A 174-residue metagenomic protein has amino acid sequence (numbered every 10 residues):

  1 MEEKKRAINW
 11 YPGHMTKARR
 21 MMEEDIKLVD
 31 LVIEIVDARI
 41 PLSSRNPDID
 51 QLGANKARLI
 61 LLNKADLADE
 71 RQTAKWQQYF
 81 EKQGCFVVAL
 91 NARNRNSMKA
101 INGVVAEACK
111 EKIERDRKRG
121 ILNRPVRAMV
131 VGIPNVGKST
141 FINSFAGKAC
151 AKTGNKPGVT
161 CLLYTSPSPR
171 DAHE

Functional and structural regions predicted by a protein language model:
M1-A54: N-terminal accessory targeting/assembly segments
P12, I40-S43, E111-K118, A151-N155: Active-site phosphate-binding and catalytic loops of NTP-dependent enzymes
V32-E34, N55-N63, F86-A89: Conserved beta-strand/loop subsegment of P-loop NTPase cores
L67: Residues immediately C-terminal
E70-R119, P125-R127: Canonical P-loop GTPase G-domain recognition
A128-A146: Glycine-rich phosphate-binding P-loop
K148-S166: Switch I (effector-binding) loop of TRAFAC-class P-loop GTPase G-domains
Y164-E174: Single conserved hydrophobic/aromatic residue that forms the stacking wall/gate of nucleotide- or nucleobase-binding
